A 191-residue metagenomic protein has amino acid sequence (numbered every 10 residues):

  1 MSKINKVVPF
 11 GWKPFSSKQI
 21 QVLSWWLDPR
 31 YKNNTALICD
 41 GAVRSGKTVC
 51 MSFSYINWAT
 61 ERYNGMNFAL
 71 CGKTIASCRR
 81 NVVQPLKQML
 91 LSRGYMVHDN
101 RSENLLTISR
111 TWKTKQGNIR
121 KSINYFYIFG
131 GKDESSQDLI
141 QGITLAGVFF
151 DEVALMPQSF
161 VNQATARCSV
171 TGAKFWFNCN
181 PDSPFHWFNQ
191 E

Functional and structural regions predicted by a protein language model:
M1-E191: Phosphate/NTP-binding elements of NTP-utilizing enzymes
